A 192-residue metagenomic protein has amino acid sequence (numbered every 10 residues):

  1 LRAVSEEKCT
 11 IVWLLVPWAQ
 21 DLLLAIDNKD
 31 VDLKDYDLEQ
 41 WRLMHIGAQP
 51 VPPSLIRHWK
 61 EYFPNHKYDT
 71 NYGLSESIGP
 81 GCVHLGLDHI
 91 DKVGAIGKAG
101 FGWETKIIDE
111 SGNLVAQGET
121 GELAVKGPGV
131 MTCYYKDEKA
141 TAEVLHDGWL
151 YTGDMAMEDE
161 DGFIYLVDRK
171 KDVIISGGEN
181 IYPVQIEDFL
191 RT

Functional and structural regions predicted by a protein language model:
R2-S5, V12, G127, T132-C133 (+2 more regions): AMP-binding/adenylate-forming catalytic core of the ANL superfamily
C9-L14, L23-D91, E104: Gly/Ser/Thr-rich phosphate-binding loop
Q20, R57-H58, G94, K139 (+1 more regions): Active-site phosphate/pyrophosphate- and oxyanion-stabilizing loops and adjacent acidic/basic residues in soluble
A48, G73, G97, D154 (+1 more regions): Active-site glycine-centered loops adjacent to acidic/histidine catalytic or metal-binding residues that shape
P64, F101, E138-K139: Proline-centered flexible-loop/turn and helix-kink motifs
V93-A99, L114, V144-G148: Short Gly/Pro-enriched turn/cap motifs at secondary-structure boundaries
K106-A124, M157-D161: Conserved beta-loop-beta connector loops within the AMP-binding
